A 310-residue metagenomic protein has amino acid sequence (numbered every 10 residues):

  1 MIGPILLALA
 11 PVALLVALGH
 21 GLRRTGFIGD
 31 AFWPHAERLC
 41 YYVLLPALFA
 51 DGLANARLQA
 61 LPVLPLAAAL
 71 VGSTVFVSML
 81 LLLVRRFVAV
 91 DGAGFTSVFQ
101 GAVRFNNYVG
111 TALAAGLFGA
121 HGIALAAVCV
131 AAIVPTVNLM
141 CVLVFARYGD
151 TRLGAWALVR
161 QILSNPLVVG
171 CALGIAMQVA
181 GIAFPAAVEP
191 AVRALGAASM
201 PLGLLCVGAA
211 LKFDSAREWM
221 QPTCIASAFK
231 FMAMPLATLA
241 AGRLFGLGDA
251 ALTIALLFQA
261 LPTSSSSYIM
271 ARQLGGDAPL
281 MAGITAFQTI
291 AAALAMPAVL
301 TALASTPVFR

Functional and structural regions predicted by a protein language model:
M1-R310: Alpha-helical transmembrane segments of multi-pass small-molecule/ion transporters
